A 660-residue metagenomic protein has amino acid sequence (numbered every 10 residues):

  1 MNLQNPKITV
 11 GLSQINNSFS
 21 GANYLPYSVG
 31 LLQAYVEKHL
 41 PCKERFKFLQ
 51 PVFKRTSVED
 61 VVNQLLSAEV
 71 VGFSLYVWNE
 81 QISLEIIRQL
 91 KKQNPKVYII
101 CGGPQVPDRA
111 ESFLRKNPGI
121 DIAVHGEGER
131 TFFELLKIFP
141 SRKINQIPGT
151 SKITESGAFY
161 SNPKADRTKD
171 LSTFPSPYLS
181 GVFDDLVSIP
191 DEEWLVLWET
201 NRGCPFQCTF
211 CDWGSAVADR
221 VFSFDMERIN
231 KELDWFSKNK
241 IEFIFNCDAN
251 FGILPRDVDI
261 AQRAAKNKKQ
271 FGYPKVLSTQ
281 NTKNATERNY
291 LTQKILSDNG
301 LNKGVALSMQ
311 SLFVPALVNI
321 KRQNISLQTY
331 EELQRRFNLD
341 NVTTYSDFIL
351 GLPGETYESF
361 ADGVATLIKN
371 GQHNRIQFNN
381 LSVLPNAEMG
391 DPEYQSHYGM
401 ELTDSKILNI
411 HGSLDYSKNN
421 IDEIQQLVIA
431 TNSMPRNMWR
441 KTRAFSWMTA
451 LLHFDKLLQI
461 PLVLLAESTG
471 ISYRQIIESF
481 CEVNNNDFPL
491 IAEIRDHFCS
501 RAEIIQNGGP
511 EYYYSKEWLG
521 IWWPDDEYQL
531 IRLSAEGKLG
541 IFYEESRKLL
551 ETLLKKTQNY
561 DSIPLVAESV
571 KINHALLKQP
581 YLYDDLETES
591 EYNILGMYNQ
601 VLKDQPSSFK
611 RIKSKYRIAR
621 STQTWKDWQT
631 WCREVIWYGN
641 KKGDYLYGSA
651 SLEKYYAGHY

Functional and structural regions predicted by a protein language model:
M1-G11, N17-S18, I147, I153-L197: N-terminal [4Fe-4S]-dependent radical SAM core
M1-S13, G21-A22, P41-F46, N63 (+2 more regions): Radical SAM enzyme core and accessory elements
S18-G30: Glycine- and acidic-residue-enriched helix-capping/strand-helix junction motifs
L31-E44: Short helix-loop-beta junction
V36, Q89-L90, F139, A264 (+1 more regions): Hydrophobic positions in alpha-helices of CheY-like receiver
R45-T168: Glycine-rich beta-alpha loop elements in corrinoid/cobalamin-binding modules across cobalamin-dependent enzymes
V70-G72, N230-C247, G272, V276-Q280 (+3 more regions): Conserved C-terminal portion of the radical SAM core fold that forms the substrate/S-adenosylmethionine-binding
S172-T173, P177-L339, L350: Radical SAM [4Fe-4S] cluster-binding motif and immediate context
